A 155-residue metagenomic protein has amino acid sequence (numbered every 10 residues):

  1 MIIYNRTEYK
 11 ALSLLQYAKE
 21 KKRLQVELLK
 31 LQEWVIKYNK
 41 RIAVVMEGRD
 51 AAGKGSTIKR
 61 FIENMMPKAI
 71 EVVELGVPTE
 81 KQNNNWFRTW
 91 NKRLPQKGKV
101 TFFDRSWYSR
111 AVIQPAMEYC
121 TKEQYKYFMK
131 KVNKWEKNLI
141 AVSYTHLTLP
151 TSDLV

Functional and structural regions predicted by a protein language model:
M1-A18: Charged, amphipathic alpha-helical linker segments immediately N-terminal to NTP-binding catalytic cores
L29-V35: Pre-Walker A adenine-sensing motif
N39-A43: Pre-Walker A (Motif I) flank of P-loop NTPase domains
M46-F61: Glycine-rich phosphate-binding P-loop
A69-P78: Short beta-strand-centered segment that lines the nucleotide-binding/catalytic pocket of NTP-utilizing
K81-Q124: Conserved nucleotide-sensing/catalytic segment adjacent to the nucleotide-binding pocket in NTP-handling enzymes
Y127-V142: Substrate-engagement module of ASCE P-loop NTPases
T145-T151: Conserved small/polar residues in nucleotide/adenosyl-binding loops
